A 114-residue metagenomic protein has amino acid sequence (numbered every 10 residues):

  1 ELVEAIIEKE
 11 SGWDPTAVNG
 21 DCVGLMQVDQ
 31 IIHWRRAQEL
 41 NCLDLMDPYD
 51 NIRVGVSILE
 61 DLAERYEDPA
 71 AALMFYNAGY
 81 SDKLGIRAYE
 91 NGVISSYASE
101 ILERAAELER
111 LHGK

Functional and structural regions predicted by a protein language model:
E1-V23, D29-W34: Secreted/periplasmic proteins that engage bacterial cell-wall peptidoglycan
D14, I31-K114: Non-catalytic cell-wall polysaccharide-engagement segments
G24-L25, A72: Active-site donor/metal-binding and catalytic loop motifs of nucleotide-sugar-dependent glycosylation enzymes
